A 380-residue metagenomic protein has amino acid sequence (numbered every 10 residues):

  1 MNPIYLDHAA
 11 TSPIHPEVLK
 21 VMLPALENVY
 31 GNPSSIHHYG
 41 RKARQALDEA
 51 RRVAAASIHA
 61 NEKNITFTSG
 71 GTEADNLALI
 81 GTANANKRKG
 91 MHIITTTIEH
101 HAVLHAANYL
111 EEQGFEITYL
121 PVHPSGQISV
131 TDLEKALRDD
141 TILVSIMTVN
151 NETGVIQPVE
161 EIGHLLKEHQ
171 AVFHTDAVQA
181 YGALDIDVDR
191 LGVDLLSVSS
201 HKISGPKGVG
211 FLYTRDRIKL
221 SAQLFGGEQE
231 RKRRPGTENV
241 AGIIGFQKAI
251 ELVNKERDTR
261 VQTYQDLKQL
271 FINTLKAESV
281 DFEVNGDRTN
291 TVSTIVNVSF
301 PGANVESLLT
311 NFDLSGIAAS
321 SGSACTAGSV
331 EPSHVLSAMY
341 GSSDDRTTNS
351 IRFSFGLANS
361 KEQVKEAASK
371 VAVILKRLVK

Functional and structural regions predicted by a protein language model:
M1-K380: Pyridoxal 5′-phosphate
